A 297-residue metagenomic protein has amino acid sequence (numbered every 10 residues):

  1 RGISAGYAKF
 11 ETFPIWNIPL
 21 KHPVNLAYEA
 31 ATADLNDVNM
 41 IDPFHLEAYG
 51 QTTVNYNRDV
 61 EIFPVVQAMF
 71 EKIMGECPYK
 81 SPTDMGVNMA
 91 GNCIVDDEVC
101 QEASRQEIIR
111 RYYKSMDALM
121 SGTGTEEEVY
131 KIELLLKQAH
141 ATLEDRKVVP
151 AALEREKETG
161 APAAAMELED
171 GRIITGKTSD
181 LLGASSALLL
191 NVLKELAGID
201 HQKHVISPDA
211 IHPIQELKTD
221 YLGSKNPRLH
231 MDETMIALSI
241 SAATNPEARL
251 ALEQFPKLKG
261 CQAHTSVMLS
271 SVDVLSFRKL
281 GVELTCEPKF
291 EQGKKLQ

Functional and structural regions predicted by a protein language model:
R1-R146, A151-L153, A161, L168-D170 (+2 more regions): Flexible phosphate-sensing "switch/lid" loops adjacent to ATP/NTP-binding sites across phosphate-transfer
M69, R155, V192-E195: Generic, well-ordered alpha-helical scaffold segments in large soluble proteins
E154-L182: Feature captures eukaryotic membrane-trafficking machinery centered on endolysosomal pathways and lysosome-related
T175-S276: Zn2+-dependent cytidine deaminase-like catalytic core
